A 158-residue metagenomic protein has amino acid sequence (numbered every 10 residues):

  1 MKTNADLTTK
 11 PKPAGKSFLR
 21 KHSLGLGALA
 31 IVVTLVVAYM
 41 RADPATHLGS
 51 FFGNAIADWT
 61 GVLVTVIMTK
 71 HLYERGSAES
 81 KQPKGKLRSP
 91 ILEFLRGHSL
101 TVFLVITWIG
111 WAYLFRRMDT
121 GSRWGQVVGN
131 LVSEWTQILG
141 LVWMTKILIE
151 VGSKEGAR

Functional and structural regions predicted by a protein language model:
M1-S17: Short, Lys/Arg-rich, polar N-terminal cytosolic tail immediately upstream of the first transmembrane signal-anchor
T3, G156-R158: Short, charged juxtamembrane terminal tails flanking transmembrane helices
K12-P13, A28-A45, V105-G121: Polytopic alpha-helical membrane-helix bundles and their juxtamembrane interface segments in multi-pass membrane
A14-G25, E93-S99: N-terminal membrane topogenic signal
S23-G27, W59-L63, S99-F103, W135: Alpha-helical transmembrane segments
Y39-R41, A45-H71, A78, Y113-E150 (+1 more regions): A structural feature that tracks compact, well-ordered secondary-structure segments with a strong bias toward
Y73-L87: Membrane-helix interface/capping segments
R88-T107: Transmembrane alpha-helical segments of multi-pass membrane proteins
